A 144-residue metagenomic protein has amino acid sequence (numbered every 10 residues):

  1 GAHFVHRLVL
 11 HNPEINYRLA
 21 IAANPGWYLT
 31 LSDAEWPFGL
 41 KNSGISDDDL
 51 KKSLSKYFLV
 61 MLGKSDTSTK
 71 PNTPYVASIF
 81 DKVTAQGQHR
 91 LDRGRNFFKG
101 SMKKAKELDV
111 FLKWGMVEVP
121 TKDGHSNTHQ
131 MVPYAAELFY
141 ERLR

Functional and structural regions predicted by a protein language model:
G1, P25-G26, T121-K122: An acidic- and aromatic-residue-enriched active-site/binding cleft used to recognize and process polar
G1-F4, R93, F97, A135: Stable alpha-helical elements in mature extracytoplasmic
G1-V5, Y17, S55-Y57, K113-W114: Extracellular structured ligand-interaction cores
H3-V5, L29-L31, S68-K70, G124-T128: Short catalytic/ligand-binding loop motif for oxyanion handling, primarily in non-cytosolic enzymes, centered on
F4-E14, P133-Y134: Short glycine-enriched nucleophile-adjacent loop and the immediately C-terminal alpha-helix near the catalytic center
Y17-K103, E107: The feature captures the conserved acid-bearing segment of alpha/beta-hydrolase catalytic domains
I79-F80, F98-R144: C-terminal catalytic histidine-bearing segment of alpha/beta-hydrolase fold enzymes
